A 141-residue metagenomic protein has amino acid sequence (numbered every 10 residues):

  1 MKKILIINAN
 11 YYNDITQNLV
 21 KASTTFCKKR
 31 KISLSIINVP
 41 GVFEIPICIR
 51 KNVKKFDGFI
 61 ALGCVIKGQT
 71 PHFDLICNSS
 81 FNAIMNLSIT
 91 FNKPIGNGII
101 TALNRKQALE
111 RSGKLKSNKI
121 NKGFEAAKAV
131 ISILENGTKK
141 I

Functional and structural regions predicted by a protein language model:
M1-I36: Glycine-rich phosphate/diphosphate-binding loop of Rossmann-like nucleotide-binding domains
N10-Y11, V39, C64-V65, I100-N104: Short, ordered loop/turn segments at secondary-structure junctions
T24-K55: Active-site rim loops that border cofactor/substrate pockets in soluble metabolic enzymes
K28-I32, K54, M85, I89-T90 (+1 more regions): Generic secondary-structure signature for well-ordered alpha-helical cores
I36, G58-L62, P94-I100: Short beta-strand segments at enzyme active-site cores
I47-I84: Glycine-rich phosphate-binding loop
D74-A102, I120-N121: Short, acidic/small-residue loops that bind anionic groups at enzyme active sites
K116-I141: A charged, well-structured terminal subsegment
